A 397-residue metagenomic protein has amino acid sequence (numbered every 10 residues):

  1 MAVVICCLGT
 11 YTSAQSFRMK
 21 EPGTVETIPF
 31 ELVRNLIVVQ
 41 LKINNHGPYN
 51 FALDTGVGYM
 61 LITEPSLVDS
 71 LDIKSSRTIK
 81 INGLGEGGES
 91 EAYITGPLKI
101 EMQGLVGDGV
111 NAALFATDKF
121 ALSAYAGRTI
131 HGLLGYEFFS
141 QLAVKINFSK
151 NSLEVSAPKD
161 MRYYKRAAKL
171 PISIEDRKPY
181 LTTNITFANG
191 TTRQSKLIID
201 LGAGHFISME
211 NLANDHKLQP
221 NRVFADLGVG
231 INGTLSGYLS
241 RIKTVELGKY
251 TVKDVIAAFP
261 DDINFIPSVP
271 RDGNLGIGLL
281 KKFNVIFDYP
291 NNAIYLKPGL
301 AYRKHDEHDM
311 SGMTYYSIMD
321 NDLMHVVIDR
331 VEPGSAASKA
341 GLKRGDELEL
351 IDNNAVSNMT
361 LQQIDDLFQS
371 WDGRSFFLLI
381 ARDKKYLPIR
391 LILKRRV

Functional and structural regions predicted by a protein language model:
M1-R18: Bacterial Sec-dependent N-terminal signal peptides
S13-V397: Pepsin/retropepsin-fold aspartyl endopeptidases
